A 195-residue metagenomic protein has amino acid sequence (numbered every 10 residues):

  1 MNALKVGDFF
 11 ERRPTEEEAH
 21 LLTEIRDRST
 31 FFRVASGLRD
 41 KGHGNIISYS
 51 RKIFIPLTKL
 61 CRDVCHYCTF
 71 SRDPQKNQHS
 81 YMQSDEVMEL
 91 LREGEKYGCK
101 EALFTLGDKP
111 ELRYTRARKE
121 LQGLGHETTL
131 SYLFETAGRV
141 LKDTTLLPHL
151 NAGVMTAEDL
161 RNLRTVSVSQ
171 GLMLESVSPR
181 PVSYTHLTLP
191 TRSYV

Functional and structural regions predicted by a protein language model:
M1-S29, M88, E95, K142-T144: Auxiliary Fe-S-binding modules of radical SAM enzymes
F32-P74, H79-D108, S169: N-terminal pre-triad scaffold of radical SAM enzymes
F54-P56, G107-K109, N151-M155, E175-V177: Active-site beta-loop-alpha junctions enriched in small/polar residues
A102-Y132: Conserved glycine-rich "GG(E/T)P / GGGxP" loop and the immediately following alpha-helix in the radical SAM core
T105-G107, L163-S178: Non-cysteine beta-strand/loop elements that form the S-adenosyl-L-methionine
L121-L146, R192-S193: Alpha-helix-loop-beta-strand connector modules within alpha/beta enzyme cores
A157-R161: Catalytic cores of alpha/beta
T185-T191: Conserved small/polar residues in nucleotide/adenosyl-binding loops
